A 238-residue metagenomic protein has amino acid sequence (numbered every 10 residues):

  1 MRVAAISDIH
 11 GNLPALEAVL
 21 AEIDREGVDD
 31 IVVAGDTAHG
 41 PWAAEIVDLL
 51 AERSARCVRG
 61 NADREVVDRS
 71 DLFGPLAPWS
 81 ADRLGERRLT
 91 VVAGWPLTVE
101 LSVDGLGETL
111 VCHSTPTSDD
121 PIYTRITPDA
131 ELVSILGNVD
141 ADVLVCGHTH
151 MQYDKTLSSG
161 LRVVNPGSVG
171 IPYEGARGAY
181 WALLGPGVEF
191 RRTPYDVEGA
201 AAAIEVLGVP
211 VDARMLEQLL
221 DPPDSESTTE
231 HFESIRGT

Functional and structural regions predicted by a protein language model:
M1-A4, E100-L110, L157-R162, V188: Beta-strand-turn-beta hairpins that frame and shape the catalytic cleft of phosphate-ester-processing enzymes
R2-A93: Core catalytic region of metal-dependent phosphoesterases/phosphodiesterases, especially metallo-beta-lactamase-like
S7-I9, G35-T37, A55, N61-D63 (+4 more regions): Active-site metal-binding loops of divalent metal-dependent hydrolases
H10-A15, H39-W42, A62-D68, D119 (+2 more regions): Active-site environment of divalent metal-dependent phosphoester hydrolases
I23-V28, V103-G105, G137-D140, L183: Glycine-rich phosphate-binding loop signature in dinucleotide/nucleotide-binding domains
S70, G74-P78, G105-V139, P172: Active-site-proximal segments of metal-dependent phosphoesterases and phosphodiesterases across multiple
I126-V169, A179-W181: Anionic-ligand binding region
T156-T238: Acidic, His/Gly-rich catalytic cores of divalent-metal-dependent hydrolytic chemistry
